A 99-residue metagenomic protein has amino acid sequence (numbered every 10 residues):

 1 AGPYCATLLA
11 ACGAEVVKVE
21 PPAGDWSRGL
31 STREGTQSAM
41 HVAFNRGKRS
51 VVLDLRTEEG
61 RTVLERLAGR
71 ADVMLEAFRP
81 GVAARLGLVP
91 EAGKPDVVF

Functional and structural regions predicted by a protein language model:
A1-F99: N-terminal helix-loop segment corresponding to the beta1-alpha1 unit of nucleotide/adenylate-binding folds
